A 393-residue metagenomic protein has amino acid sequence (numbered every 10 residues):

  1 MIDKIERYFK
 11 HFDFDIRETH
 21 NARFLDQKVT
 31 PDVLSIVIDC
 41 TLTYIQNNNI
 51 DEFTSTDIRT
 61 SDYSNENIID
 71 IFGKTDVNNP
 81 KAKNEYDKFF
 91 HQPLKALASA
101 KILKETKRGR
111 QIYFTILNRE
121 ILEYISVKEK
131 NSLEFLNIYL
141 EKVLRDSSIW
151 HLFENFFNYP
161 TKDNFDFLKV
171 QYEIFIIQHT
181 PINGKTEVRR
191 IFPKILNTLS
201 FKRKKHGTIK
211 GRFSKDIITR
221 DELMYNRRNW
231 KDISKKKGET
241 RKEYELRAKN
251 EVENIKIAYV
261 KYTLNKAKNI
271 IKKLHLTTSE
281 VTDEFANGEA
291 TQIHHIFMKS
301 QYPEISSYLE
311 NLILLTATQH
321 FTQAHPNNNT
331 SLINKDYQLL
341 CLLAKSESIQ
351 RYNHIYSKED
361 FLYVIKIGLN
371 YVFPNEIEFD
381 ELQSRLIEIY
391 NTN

Functional and structural regions predicted by a protein language model:
I2-T263, L332-L340, S346: Mixed-charge, low-complexity interaction segments
F24, N49, K273, E381 (+1 more regions): Acidic/proline-rich low-complexity IDRs
E85-Y86, A96, I271-T278, H294-F297: Short amphipathic alpha-helical surface micro-motifs
K101, H295-S300, T316-H320, Y390: Short, flexible loop/turn elements at secondary-structure junctions
F114, L314-T316: Short beta-strand element of the conserved SAM-dependent methyltransferase core
E253-Q292, T316-Q319: Short cysteine-rich loop/turn motifs with clustered Cys
L276-I313, Q323-N328, K335: Histidine-centered nuclease catalytic patch
E310, A317-N393: C-terminal structured domain segments
